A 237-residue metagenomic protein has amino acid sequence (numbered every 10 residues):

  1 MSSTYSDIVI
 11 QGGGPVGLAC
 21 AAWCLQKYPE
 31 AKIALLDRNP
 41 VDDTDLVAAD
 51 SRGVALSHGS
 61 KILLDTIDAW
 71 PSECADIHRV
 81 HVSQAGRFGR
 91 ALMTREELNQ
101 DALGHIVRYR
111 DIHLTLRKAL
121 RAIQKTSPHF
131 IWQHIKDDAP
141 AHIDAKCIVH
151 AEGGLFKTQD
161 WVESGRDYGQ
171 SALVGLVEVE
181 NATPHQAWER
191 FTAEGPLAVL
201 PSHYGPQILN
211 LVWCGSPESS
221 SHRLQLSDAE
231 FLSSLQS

Functional and structural regions predicted by a protein language model:
S2-G14, A34: Beta1/beta-strand and adjacent pyrophosphate-binding region of the FAD-binding site in flavoprotein oxidoreductases
V9, K32-A34, H81, N210: A structural signal for isolated positions on well-ordered beta-strands in alpha/beta enzyme cores
Q11, W23-D50: Glycine-rich FAD pyrophosphate-binding loop
G17-L18: N-terminal Rossmann-fold NAD(P) dinucleotide-binding loop
L46-A85: N-terminal FAD cofactor-binding segment of flavoenzymes
D65, C74-D160, R166-A172: Conserved N-terminal helical subregion
C147-S237: Conserved FAD-binding catalytic core of PHBH/FMO-like flavoproteins
